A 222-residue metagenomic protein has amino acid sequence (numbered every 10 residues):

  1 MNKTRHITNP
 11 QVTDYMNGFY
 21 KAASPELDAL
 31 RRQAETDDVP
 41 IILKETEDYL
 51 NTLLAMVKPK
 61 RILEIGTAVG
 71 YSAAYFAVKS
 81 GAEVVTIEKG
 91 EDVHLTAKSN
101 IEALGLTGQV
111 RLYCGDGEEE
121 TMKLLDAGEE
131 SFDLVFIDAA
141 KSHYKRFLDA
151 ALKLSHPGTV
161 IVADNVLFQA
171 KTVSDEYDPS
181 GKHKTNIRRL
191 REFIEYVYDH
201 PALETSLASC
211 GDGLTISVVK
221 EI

Functional and structural regions predicted by a protein language model:
M1-L134, K141-V162, V166-I222: A short alpha-helical cap/connector motif
